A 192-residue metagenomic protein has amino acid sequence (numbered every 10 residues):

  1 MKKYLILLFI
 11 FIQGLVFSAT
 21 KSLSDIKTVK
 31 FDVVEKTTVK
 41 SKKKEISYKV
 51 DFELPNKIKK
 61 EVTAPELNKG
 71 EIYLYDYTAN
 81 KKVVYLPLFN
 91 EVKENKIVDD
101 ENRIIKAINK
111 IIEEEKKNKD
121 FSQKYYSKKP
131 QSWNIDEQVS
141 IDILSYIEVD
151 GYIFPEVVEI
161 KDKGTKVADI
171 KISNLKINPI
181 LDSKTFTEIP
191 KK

Functional and structural regions predicted by a protein language model:
Y4-Q13: Sec-dependent N-terminal signal peptides
S18-D25, K36-T37, K43-E45, E66-N68 (+2 more regions): Non-transmembrane domains of secretory- and envelope-associated proteins
I26-D32, P55-E61, Y126-W133, G151-V158: Short, hydrophobic/aromatic-rich segments at coil-to-beta transitions
K27-N56: N-terminal targeting signals for Sec/Tat export/insertion, comprising classic cleavable signal peptides
K49-I108: An acidic-aromatic
V50-F52, Y73-T78, I97, S122-S127 (+2 more regions): Aromatic-rich beta-strand edge motifs centered on tyrosine
V84-Q138, Y146: Surface-exposed, polar helix/loop patches in the mature regions of secreted/periplasmic/lumenal proteins that form
